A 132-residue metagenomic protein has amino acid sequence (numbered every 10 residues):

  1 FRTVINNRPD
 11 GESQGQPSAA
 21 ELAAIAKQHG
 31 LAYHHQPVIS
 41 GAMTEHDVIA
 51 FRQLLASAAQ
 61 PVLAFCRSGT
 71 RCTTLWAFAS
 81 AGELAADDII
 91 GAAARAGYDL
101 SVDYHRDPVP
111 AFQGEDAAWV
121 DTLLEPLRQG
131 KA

Functional and structural regions predicted by a protein language model:
F1-L54: Cysteine-based protein phosphatase catalytic domain of the PTP/DSP
R2-T3, P61-L63: Structural motif
G11, Y33-V38, A64-S68, R95-G97: Short C-terminal domain-edge/linker segments immediately following a structured domain
P17-S18, A77-A79: Short amphipathic alpha-helical segments
A50-P61, R67-S68, F78-A132: PTP/DSP superfamily signal
C72-T73: Catalytic nucleophile loop
